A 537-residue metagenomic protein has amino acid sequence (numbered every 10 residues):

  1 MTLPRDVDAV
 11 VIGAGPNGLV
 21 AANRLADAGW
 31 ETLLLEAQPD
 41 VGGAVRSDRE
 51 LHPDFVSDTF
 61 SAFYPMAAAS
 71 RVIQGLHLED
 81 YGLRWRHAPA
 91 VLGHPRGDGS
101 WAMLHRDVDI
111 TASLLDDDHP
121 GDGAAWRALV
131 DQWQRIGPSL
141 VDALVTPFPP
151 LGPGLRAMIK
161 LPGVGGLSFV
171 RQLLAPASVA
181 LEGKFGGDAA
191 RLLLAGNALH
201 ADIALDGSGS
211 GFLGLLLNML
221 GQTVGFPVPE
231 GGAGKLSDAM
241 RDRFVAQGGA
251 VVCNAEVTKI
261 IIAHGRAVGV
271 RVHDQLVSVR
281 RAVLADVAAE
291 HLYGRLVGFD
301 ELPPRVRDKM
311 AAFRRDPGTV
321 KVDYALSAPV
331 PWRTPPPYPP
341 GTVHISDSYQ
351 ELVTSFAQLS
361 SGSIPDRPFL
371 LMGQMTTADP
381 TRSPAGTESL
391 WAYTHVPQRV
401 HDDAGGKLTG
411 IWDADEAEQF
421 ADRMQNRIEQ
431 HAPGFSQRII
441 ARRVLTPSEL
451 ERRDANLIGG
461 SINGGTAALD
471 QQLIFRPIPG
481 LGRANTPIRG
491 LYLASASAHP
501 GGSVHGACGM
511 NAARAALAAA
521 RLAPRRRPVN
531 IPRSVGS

Functional and structural regions predicted by a protein language model:
M1-A9, D27-A28, Q472-I474, I478-P479 (+1 more regions): Extreme N-terminal leader/targeting segments of oxidoreductases
L3-D142, G464-T466, D470: N-terminal glycine-rich phosphate/pyrophosphate-binding loop and immediately adjacent elements
Q134-Q247, R453-Q471: Active-site/ligand-binding neighborhood in enzyme catalytic cores
G187, R191-A204, P365-G373, Q430-H499: A glycine-rich dinucleotide-binding beta-alpha-beta segment and adjacent secondary-structure elements that constitute
R243-V257: A conserved beta-strand/loop element that lines the FAD pocket in flavoprotein oxidoreductases
T258-P384: Mid-domain catalytic core of redox enzymes that form a hydrophobic substrate pocket/lid adjacent to a catalytic redox
S327-L450: C-terminal segments that line or cap access tunnels to active or ligand-binding sites in enzymes and enzyme-associated
A496-L517: A conserved FAD-binding loop/helix module that cradles the flavin
